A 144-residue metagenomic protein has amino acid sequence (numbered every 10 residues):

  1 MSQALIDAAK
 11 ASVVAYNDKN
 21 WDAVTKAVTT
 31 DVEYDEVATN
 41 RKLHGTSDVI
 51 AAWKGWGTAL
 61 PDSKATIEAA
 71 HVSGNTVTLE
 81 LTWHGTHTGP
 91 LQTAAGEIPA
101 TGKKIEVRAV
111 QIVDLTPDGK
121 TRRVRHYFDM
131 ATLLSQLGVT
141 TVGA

Functional and structural regions predicted by a protein language model:
M1-A144: C-terminal and inter-domain tail/linker signature
